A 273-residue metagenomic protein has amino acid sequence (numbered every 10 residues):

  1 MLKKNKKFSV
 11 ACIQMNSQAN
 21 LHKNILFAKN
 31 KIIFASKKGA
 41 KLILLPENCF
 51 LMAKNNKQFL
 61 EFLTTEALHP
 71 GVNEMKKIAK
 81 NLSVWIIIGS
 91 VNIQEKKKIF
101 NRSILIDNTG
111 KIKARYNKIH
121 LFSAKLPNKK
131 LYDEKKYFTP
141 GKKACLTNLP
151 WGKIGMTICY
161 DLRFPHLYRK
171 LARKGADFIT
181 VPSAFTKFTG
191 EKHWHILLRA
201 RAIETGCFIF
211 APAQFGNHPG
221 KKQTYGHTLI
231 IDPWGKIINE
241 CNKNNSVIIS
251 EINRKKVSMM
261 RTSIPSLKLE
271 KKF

Functional and structural regions predicted by a protein language model:
M1-L42: N-terminal glycine-/serine-/threonine-rich phosphate-binding loop
L2-V10, L146-G155, F178: Beta-strand-turn-beta hairpins that frame and shape the catalytic cleft of phosphate-ester-processing enzymes
L21, I33-T109, R115, F185-C207: Cys-nucleophile CN-hydrolase/nitrilase-fold catalytic domain and related Cys-dependent amidase chemistry that acts on
K57, I104, R115-F122, L229 (+1 more regions): Short beta->alpha transition motifs characteristic of CBS
E66-I87, K153, C159-I248: CN hydrolase (nitrilase-like) catalytic-core segments centered on the catalytic cysteine and neighboring Lys/Glu
I88-S90, R102-L105, C145-T147, T228-I230 (+1 more regions): Short beta-strand scaffold segments in enzyme catalytic cores
Q94-K174, K187-I196, M259-S266: Active-site catalytic loop in hydrolytic enzyme cores
I249-E251, K255-F273: Short, basic/aromatic-enriched C-terminal tail that caps enzymatic domains
